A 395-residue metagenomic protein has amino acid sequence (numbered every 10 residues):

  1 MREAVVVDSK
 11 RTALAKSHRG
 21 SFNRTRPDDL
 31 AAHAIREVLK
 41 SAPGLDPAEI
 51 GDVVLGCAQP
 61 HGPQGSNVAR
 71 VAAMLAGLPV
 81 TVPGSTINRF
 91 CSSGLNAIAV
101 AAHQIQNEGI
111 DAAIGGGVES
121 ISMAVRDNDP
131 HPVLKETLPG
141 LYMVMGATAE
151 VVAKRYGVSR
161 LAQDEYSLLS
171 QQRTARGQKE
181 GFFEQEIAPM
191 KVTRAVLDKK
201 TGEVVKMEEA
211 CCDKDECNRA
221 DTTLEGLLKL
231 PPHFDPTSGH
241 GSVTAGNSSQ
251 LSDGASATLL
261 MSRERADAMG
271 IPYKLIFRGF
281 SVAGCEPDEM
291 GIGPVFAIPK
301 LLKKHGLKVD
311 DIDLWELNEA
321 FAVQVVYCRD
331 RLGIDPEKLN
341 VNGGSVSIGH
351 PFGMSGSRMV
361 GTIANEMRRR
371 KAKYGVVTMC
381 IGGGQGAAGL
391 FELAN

Functional and structural regions predicted by a protein language model:
M1-P27, T222-I292, F296, K303 (+3 more regions): Condensing-enzyme catalytic core mediating Claisen C-C bond formation in acyl metabolism
R11-A13, G56-P60, R89-S93, G117-S122 (+6 more regions): Acidic, glycine-rich active-site loops and adjacent beta-strand->loop/helix elements that engage anionic groups
R11-A13, R24, D28-H33, G44 (+4 more regions): N-terminal extracellular/periplasmic Venus flytrap/periplasmic-binding protein-like
F22-A113, V118-E136, I187-C212, E289 (+1 more regions): Conserved beta-ketoacyl condensing-enzyme motif
T25, C57-A112, G140-E150, D221-Q250 (+3 more regions): Conserved catalytic cysteine-centered active-site region of acyl-thioester-dependent Claisen-condensing enzymes
P27-P43, V68-A72, A97, M145-V152 (+5 more regions): Short, well-ordered amphipathic alpha-helical segments that serve as non-catalytic structural scaffolds within diverse
